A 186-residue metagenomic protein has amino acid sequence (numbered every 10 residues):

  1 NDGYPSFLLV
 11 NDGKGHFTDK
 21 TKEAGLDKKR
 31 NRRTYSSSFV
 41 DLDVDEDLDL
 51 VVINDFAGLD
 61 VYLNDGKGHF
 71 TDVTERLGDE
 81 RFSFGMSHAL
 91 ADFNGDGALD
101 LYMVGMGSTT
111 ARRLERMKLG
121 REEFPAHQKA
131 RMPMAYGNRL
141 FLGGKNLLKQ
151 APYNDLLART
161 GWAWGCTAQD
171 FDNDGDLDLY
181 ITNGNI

Functional and structural regions predicted by a protein language model:
N1-I186: Acidic, glycine/proline-rich Ca2+-coordinating loop motifs
